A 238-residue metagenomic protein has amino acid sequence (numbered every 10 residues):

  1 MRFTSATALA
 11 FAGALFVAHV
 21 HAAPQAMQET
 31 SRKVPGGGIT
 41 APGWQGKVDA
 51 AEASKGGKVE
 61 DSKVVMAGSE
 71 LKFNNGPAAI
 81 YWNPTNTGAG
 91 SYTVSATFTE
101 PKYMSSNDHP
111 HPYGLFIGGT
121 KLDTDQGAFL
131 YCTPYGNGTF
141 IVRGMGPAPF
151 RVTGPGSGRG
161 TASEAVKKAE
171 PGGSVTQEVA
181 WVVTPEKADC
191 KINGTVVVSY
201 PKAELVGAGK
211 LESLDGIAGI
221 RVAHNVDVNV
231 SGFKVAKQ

Functional and structural regions predicted by a protein language model:
M1-A18: Fungal secretory targeting signals
A23-S106: Low-complexity, Ser/Thr/Pro/Gly-rich disordered linker/stalk regions
N75-T153: Secretory/extracellular carbohydrate-interaction modules and structurally similar beta-sandwich "look-alikes"
I80-N86, S163-P171, I220: Beta-strand-rich interaction surfaces with strong enrichment in secreted/lumenal proteins
A96, E170-E204: Carbohydrate-binding surfaces in secreted/extracellular proteins
F98-E100, V183, V235: Hydrophobic beta-strand positions in extracellular immunoglobulin-like domains
F150-E178: Short, aromatic/His-centered strand-loop micro-motif at the edge of beta-sheets
Y200-S231: Flexible glycan-contacting loops in extracellular carbohydrate-active proteins
